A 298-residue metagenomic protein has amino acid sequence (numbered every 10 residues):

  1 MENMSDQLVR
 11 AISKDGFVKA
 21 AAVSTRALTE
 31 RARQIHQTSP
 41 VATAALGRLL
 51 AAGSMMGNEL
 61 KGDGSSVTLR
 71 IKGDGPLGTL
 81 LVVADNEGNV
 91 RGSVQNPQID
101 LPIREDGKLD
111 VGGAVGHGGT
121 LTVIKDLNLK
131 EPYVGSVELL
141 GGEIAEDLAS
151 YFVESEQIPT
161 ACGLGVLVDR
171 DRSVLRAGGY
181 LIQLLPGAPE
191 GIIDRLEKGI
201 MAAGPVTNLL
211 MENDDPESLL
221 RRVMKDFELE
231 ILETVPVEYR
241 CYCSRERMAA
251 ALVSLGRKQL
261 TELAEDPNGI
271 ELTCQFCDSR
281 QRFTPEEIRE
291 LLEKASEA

Functional and structural regions predicted by a protein language model:
E2-E233: Interaction interfaces in information-processing and related assembly proteins
M201-A298: Cys/His-clustered metal-coordination modules, chiefly Zn-binding fingers
